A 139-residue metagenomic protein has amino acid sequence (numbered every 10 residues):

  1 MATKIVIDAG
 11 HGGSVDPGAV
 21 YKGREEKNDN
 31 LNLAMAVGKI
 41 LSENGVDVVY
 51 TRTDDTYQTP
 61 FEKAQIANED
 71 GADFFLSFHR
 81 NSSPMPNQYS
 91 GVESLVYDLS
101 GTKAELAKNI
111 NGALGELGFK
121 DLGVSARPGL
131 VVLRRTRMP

Functional and structural regions predicted by a protein language model:
A2-G23: Short glycine-rich His-centered loop
A2-K4, R24, N28-P139: Active-site-proximal helix/loop segments of hydrolytic enzymes
